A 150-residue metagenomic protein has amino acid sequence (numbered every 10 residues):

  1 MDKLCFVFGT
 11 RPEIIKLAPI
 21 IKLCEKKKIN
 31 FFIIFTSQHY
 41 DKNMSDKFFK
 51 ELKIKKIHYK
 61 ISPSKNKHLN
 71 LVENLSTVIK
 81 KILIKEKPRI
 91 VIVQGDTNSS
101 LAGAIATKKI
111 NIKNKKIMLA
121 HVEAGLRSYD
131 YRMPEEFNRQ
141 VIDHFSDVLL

Functional and structural regions predicted by a protein language model:
M1-Q38: N-terminal subdomain of nucleotide-sugar transferases
V7, I34, V93-Q94, V122: Structural motif
I29-L71, V78, I82: Conserved nucleotide-sugar phosphate-binding/catalytic loop shared by glycosyltransferases and other
H58, R89, D147: Conserved acidic residues
L83-I92: Proline-aspartate-enriched helix->loop->beta-strand connector
I92-I112: An aromatic- and histidine-rich active-site surface loop
I112-L150: Active-site-proximal region of nucleotide-activated glycan assembly enzymes, centered on histidine/acidic-rich loops
